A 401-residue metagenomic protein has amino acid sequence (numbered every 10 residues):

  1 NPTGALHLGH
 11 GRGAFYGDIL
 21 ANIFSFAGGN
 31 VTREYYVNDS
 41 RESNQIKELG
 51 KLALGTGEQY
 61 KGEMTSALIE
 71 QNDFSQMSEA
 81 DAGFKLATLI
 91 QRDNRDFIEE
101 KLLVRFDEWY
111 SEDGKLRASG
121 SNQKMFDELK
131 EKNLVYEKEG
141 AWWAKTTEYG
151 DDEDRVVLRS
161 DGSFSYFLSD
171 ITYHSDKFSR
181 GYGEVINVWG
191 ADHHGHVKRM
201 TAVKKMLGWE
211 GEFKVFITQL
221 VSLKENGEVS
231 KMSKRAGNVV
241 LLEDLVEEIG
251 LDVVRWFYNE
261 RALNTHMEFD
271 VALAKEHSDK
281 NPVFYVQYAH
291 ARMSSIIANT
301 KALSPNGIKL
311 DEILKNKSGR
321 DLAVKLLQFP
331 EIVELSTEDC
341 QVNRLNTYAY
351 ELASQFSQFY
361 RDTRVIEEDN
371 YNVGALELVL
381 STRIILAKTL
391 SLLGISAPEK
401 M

Functional and structural regions predicted by a protein language model:
N1-M401: NTP-dependent nucleotidyl-transfer catalytic core
